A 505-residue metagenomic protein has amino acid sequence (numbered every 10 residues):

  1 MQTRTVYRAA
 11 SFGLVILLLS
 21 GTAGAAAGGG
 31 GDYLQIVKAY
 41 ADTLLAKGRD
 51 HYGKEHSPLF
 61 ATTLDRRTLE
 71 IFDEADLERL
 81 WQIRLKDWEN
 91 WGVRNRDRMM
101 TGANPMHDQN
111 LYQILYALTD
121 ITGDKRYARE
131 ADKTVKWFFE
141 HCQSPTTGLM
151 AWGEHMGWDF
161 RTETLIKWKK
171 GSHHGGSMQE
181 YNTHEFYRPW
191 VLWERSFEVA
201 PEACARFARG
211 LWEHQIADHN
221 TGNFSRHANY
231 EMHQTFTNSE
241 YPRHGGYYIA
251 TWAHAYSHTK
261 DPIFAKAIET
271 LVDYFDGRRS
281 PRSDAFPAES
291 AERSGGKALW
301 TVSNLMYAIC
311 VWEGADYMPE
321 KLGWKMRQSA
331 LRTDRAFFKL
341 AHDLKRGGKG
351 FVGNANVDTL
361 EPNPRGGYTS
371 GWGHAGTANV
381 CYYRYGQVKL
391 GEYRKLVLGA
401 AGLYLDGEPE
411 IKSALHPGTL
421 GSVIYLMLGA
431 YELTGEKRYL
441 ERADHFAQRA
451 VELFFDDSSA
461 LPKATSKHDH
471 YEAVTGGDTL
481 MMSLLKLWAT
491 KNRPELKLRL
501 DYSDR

Functional and structural regions predicted by a protein language model:
M1-V6: N-terminal secretory signal peptides that target proteins for export/translocation
A9-G21: Bacterial N-terminal signal peptides
A25-R505: Glycan-recognition and catalytic cores of secretory/periplasmic carbohydrate-active enzymes
